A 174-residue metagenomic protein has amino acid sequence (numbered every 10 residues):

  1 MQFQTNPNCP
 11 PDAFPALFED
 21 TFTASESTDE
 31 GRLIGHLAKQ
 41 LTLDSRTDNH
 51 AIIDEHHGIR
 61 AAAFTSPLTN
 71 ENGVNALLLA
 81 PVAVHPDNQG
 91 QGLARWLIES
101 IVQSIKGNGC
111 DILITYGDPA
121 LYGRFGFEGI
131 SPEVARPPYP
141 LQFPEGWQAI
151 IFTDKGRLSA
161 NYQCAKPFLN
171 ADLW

Functional and structural regions predicted by a protein language model:
M1-L37, L43-R60, W147-Q148, D154-W174: Short amphipathic alpha-helix that is part of the acyltransferase structural core
A51, G58-T69, N75-A83: Conserved beta-strand in the GNAT
N70, P119-A120, G146, I150: Acyl-donor-binding surface of acyltransferase catalytic domains
L79, V84, G90-Q103, I114-T115: Conserved acetyl-CoA-binding loop-helix of GNAT-fold acetyltransferases
Q91, R95, L141-T153: Accessory recognition modules or surfaces
G107-C110, Y116-Q142: Conserved active-site alpha-helix within GNAT-family acetyltransferase domains
